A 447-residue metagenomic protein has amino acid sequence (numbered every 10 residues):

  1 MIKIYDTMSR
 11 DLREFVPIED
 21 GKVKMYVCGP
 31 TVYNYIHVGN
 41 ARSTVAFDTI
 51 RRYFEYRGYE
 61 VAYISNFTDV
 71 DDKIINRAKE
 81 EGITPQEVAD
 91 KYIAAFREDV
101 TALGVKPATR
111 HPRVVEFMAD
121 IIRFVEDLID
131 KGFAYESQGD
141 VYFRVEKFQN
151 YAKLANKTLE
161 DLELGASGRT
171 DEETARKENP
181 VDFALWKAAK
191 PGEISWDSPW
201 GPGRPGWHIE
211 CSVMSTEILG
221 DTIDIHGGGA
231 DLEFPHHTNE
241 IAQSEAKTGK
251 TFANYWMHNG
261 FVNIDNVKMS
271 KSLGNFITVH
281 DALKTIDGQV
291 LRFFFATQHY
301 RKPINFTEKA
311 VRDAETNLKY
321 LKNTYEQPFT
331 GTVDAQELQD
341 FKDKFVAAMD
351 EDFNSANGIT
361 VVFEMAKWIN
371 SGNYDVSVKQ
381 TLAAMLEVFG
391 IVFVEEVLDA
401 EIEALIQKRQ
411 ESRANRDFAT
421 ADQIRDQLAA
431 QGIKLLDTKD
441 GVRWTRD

Functional and structural regions predicted by a protein language model:
M1-T31, D48, M118-Q327: Alpha-helical recognition segments enriched in aromatics with Gly/Pro capping that present substrate-recognition
S9-E14, I18-K106, W444: N-terminal, positively charged nucleic-acid-binding surface of large information/translation enzymes
E55, I129, A429: Anion (oxyanion) recognition and catalysis
Y59, F133, I433: Short phosphate-binding/catalytic loops that engage adenosine nucleotides
Y63, T109-P112, H226-G228: Short catalytic-loop micro-motif centered on adjacent basic/acidic residues
F67-D71, I93-F96, K106-I121, G139-F148: Short, glycine/charge-rich beta-strand/loop segments that flank catalytic centers and engage negatively charged groups
R97-R123, E233, G288-V290, F295-A296 (+3 more regions): Non-catalytic interaction-recognition regions
K268-D447: Structural preference for alpha-helix termini/caps and helix-kink/transition segments
